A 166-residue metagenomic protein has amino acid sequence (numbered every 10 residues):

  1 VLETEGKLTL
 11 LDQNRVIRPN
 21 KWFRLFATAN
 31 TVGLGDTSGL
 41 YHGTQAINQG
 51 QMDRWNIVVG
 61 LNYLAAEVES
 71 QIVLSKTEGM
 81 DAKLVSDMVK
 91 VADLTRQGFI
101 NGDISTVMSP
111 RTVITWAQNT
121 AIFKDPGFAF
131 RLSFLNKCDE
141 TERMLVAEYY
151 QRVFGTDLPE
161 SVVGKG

Functional and structural regions predicted by a protein language model:
V1-G166: C-terminal regulatory/interaction module of P-loop NTP-utilizing enzymes
